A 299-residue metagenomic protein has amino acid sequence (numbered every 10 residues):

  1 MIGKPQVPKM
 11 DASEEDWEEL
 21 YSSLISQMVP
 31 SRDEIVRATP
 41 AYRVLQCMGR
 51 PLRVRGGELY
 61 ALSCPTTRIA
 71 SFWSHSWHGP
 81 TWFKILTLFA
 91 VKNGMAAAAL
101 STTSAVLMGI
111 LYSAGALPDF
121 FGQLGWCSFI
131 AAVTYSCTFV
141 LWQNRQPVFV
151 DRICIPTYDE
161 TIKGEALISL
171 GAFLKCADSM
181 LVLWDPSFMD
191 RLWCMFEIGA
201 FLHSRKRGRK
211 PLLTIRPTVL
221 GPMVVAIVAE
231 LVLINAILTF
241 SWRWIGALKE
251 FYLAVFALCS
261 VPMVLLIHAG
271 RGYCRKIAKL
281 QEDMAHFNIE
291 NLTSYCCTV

Functional and structural regions predicted by a protein language model:
I2-V299: The feature represents the membrane-entry module of six-transmembrane cation channels
